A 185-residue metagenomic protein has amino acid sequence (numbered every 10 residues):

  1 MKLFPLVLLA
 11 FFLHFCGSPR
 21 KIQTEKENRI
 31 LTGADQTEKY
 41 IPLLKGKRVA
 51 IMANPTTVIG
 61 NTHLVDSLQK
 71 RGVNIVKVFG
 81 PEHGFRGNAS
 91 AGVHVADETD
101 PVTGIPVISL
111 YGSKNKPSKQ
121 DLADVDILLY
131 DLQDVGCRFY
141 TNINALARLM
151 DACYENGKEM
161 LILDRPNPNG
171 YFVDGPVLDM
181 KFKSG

Functional and structural regions predicted by a protein language model:
M1-E27: Bacterial Sec-dependent N-terminal signal peptides
E25, H83-G104: N-terminal beta-loop-helix "entrance" segment that forms/cooperates in small-molecule cofactor or anionic ligand
V73, E155-E159: A short helix->loop->beta-strand "cap" motif at the edges of active sites that frequently abuts
N74-G84: Short internal beta-strands
G87-G92, L161-S184: Glycine-rich, charge-decorated loop segments at or immediately adjacent to ligand/cofactor-binding or catalytic sites
V95-V125, C137: Glycine-rich oxoanion-binding loops at beta->alpha junctions
D134-L146: Glycine/threonine-rich flexible loop motifs
